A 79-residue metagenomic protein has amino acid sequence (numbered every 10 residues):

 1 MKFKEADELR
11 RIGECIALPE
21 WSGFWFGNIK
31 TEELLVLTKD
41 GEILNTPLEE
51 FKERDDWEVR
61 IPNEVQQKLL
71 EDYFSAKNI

Functional and structural regions predicted by a protein language model:
M1-I79: Structural boundary micro-motifs
